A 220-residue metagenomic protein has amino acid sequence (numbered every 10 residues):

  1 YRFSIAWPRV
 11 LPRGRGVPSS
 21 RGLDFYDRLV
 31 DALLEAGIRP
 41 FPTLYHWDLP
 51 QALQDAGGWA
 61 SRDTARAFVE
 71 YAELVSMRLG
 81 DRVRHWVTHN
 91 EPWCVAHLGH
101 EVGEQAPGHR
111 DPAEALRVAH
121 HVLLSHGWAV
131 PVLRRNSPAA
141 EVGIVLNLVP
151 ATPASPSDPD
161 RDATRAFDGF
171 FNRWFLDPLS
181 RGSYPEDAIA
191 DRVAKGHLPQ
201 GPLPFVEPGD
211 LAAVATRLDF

Functional and structural regions predicted by a protein language model:
Y1-L29, P42: Active-site-adjacent substrate/metal-binding segments within catalytic domains of carbohydrate-active enzymes
R13, D27-F220: Active-site region of glycoside hydrolase catalytic domains
